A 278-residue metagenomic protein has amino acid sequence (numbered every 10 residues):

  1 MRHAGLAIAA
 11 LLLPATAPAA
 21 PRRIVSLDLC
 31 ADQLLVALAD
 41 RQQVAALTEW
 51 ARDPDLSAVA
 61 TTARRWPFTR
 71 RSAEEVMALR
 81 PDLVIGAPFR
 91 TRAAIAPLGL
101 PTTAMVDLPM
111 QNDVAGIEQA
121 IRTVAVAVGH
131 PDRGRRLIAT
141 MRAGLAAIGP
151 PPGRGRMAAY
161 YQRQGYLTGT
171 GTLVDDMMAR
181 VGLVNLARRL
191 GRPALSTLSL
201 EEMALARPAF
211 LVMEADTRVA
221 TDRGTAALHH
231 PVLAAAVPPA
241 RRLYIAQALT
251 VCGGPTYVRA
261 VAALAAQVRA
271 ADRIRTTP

Functional and structural regions predicted by a protein language model:
M1-L6: Bacterial N-terminal signal peptides that target proteins for export
A9-P18: Hydrophobic h-region of N-terminal signal peptides that target proteins for export in Gram-negative bacteria
R22-R90, A94, L183-L186, A206: A short, structured surface patch at a secondary-structure boundary
R23, L83, A93-Y166, A187-R189 (+3 more regions): Extracytoplasmic substrate-binding proteins
D32-A37, R52-S57, Y166-G169, M213 (+2 more regions): Short, solvent-exposed loop/turn elements at domain surfaces
D40, L100-T103, V181, V237-P238: Short, structured coil segments at secondary-structure junctions
T48, L173-L195, A215, R241-Y244: His/Asp/Glu-enriched short active-site or ligand-binding loop at hydrolase and phosphoryl-transfer sites
R90-L100, F210-L228: A ligand-binding cleft/hinge motif common to bilobed small-molecule-binding domains
